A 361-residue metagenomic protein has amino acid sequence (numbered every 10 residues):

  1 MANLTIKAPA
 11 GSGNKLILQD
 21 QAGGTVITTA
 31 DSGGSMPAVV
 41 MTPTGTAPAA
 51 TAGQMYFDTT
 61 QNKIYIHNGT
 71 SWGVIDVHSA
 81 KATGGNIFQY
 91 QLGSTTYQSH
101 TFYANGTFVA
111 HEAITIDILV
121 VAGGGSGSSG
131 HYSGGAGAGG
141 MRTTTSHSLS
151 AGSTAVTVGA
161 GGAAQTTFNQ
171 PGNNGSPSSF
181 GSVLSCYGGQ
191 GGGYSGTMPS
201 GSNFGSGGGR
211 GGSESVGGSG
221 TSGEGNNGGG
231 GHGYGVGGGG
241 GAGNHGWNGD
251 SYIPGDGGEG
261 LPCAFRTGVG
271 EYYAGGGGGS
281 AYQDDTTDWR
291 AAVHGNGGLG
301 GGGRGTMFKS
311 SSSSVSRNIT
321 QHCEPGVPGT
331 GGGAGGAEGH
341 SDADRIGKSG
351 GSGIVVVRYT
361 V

Functional and structural regions predicted by a protein language model:
M1-M36, T70-G73, T107, H322 (+3 more regions): Beta-strand-rich receptor-binding modules of extracellular spikes/adhesins
A2-L4, S32-T59, G85, R317-N318: Extracellular/surface-exposed low-complexity repeats and stalk/linker segments enriched in Gly/Pro and small polar
K7-P9, Q19, A30, P37 (+5 more regions): A structural detector for beta-sheet-dominated domains
P9-G11, Q21, T59-T60, H67 (+3 more regions): A short, compositionally biased micro-patch
A10, T28-S35, A49-A50, D58 (+6 more regions): Residue-level signal for WD-repeat beta-propeller blades
K15-L18, G23-P37, M55-H78, A281-V293: Short, surface-exposed terminal/edge motifs of secreted or surface/virion proteins that either
L16-L18, A47-H67, S99-Y103, Y272-A274 (+2 more regions): Short hydrophobic/aromatic-rich beta-strand motifs
S79-V361: Low-complexity, glycine/proline-biased repetitive segments and flexible coils/loops
